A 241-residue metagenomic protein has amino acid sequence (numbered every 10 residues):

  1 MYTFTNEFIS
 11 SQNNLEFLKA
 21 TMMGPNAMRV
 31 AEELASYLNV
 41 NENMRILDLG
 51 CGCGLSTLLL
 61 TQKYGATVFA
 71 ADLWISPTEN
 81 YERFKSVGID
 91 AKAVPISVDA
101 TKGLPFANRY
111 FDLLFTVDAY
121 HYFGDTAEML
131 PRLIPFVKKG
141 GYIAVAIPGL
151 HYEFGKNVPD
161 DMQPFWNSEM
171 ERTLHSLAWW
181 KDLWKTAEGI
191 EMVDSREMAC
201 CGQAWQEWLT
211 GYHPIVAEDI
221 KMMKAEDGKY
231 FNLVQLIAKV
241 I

Functional and structural regions predicted by a protein language model:
G24-E42: Conserved alpha-helix/loop element of class I SAM-dependent methyltransferases that forms part of the SAM/SAH-binding
L47, C53-K102: Class I SAM-dependent methyltransferase SAM/SAH-binding core
L104-L114: A short acidic, Gly/Pro-enriched loop at the edge of an enzyme's catalytic core that lines a small-molecule cofactor
L113-D125: A short SAM/SAH-binding and catalytic strip from SAM-dependent methyltransferases
A127-Y142: A short glycine-rich, Lys/Arg-flanked "PGG" loop and its adjoining helix->strand segment in the class I
A144-S168: Conserved class I S-adenosyl-L-methionine
R172-E188: Short alpha-helix
D194-I241: Conserved Class I S-adenosyl-L-methionine
